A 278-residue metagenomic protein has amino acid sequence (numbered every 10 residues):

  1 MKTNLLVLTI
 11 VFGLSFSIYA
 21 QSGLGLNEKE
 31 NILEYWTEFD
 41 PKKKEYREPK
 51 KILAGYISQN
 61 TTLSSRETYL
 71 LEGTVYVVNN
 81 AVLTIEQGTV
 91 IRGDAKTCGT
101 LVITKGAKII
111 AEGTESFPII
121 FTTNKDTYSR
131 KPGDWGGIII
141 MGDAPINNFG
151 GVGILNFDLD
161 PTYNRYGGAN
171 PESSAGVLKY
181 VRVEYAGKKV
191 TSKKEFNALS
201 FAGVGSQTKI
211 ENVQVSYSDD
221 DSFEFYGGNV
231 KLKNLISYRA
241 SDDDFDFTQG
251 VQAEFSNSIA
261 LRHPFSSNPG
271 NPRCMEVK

Functional and structural regions predicted by a protein language model:
M1-G25: Bacterial Sec-dependent N-terminal signal peptides
Q21-K278: Beta-strand/loop edge motif enriched in small/polar residues
